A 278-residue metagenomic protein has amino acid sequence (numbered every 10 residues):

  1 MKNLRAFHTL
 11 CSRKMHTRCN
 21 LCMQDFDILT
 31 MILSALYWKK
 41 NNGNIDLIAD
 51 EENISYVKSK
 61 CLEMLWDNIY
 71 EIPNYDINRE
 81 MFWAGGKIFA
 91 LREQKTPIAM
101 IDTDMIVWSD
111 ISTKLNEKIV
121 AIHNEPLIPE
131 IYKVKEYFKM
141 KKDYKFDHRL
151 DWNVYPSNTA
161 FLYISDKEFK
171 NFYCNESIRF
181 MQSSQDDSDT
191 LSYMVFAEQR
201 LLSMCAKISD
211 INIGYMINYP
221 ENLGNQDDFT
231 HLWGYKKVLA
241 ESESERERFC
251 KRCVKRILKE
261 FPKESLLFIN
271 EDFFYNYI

Functional and structural regions predicted by a protein language model:
M1-Y75, Y235-I278: N-terminal anchoring/stem segment of glycosyltransferases
H16-C19, Y56-K60, D110-S112, L201-C205 (+1 more regions): A short acidic (Asp/Glu
I28, L33-S34, I72-I101, M105-W108: A conserved donor-nucleotide-binding helix/loop in the catalytic core of Leloir-type glycosyltransferases
I45-E51, P97-D102, I119-A121: Short, hydrophobic beta-strand segments that form beta-sheet elements in well-ordered domains
A49-S55, T103-S109, N218-P220: Short, polar loop motifs at secondary-structure junctions
V107-D143: Conserved donor-nucleotide/metal-binding helix-loop-beta segment in metal-dependent transferases, i.e., the alpha-helix
M140-W152: Short, flexible, basic/aromatic active-site loop/helix in glycosyltransferases
D151-E241: Catalytic core and acceptor-binding pocket of nucleotide-sugar-dependent glycosyltransferases
